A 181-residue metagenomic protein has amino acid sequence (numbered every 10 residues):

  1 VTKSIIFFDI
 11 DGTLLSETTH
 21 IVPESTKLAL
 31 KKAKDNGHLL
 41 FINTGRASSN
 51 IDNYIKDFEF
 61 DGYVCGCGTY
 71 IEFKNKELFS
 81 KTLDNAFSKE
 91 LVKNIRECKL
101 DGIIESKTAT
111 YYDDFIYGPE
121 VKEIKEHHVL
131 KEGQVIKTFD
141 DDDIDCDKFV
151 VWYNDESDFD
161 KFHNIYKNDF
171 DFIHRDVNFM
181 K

Functional and structural regions predicted by a protein language model:
V1, F58, I144: Structured loop/turn residues at beta-strand edges in well-structured enzyme cores
S4-T19, I42, L91: Asp-based phosphoryl-transfer active-site loop
L14-S16, E72-N75, M180: A short acidic, helix-capping loop that chelates divalent metal ions and anchors anionic groups
E17-H20, F41, S80-K81, H128: Short, flexible loop segments at the rims of nucleotide/cofactor-binding pockets, characterized by
V22-E24: A short acidic/small-residue loop/turn micro-motif
T26-V121: Active-site phosphate-binding/coordination module
L100, E105-K181: Conserved acidic, metal-coordinating active-site core of Asp-based, Mg2+-dependent phosphoryl-transfer enzymes
